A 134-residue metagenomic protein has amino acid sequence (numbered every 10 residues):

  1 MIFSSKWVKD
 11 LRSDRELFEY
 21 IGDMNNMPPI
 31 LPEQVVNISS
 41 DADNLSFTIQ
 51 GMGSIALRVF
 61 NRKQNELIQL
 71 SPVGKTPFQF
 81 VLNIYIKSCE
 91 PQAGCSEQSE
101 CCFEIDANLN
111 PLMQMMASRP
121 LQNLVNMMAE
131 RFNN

Functional and structural regions predicted by a protein language model:
M1-D41: Hydrophobic ligand-binding cavity/cleft-lining segments
I2-K6, N44, S54, L67 (+2 more regions): Intrinsic-disorder/low-complexity, polar/charged segments enriched in Ser/Thr/Lys/Arg/Asp/Glu/Gln
F3, F18, F47, F60 (+3 more regions): Phenylalanine-focused residue identity feature
V8, R12-Y20, A56-R62, I86-E100: Solvent-exposed, well-ordered amphipathic alpha-helical segments that flank/support binding or catalytic loops
K9-S13, I49, A107: Short beta-strand-to-loop capping motifs
E16-I21, M27, L45, V59 (+2 more regions): Hydrophobic pocket/interface hotspot
P29, Q34-P77: Glycine-rich portal/gate segments that line the openings of hydrophobic small-molecule binding cavities
P72-E130, N134: Beta-strand/loop substructures that line and gate deep hydrophobic ligand-binding cavities in soluble
